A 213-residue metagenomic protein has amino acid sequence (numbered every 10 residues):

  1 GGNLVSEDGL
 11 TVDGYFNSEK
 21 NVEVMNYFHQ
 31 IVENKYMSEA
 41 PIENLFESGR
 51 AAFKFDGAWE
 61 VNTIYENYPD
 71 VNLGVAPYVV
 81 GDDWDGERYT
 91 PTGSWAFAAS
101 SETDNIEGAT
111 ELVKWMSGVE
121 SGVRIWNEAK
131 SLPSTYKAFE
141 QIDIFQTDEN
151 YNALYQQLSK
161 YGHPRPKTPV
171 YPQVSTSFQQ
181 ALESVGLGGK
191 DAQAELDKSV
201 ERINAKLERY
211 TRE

Functional and structural regions predicted by a protein language model:
G1-D13, A51: Extracytoplasmic/periplasmic solute-binding protein
D8-E39: Glycine-centered hinge/linker elements that transmit conformational signals in sensory and ligand-binding systems
L45-G49, F53: Hydrophobic residues within well-ordered alpha-helices
A52-D56, G74: Paired acidic/hydrophobic, glycine-rich loop segments that form the ligand-binding mouth/hinge of periplasmic-binding
A58-V71: A ligand-binding cleft/hinge motif common to bilobed small-molecule-binding domains
P69, A76, N127-Q180, S184 (+1 more regions): Long, aromatic- and glycine/proline-rich binding clefts that accommodate carbohydrate-like moieties
S94-D104: A bilobed periplasmic-binding-protein/Venus flytrap-type ligand-binding module shared by bacterial periplasmic
V113-T135: Periplasmic-binding protein-like
